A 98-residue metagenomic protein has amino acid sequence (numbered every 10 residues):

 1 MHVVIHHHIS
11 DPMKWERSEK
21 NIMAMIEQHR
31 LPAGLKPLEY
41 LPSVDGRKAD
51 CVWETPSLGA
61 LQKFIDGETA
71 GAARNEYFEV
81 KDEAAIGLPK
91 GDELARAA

Functional and structural regions predicted by a protein language model:
M1-A49, E54-A70, V80-A98: Short S/T/G/P-rich N-terminal loop/turn motif that feeds into the first structured element of a domain
